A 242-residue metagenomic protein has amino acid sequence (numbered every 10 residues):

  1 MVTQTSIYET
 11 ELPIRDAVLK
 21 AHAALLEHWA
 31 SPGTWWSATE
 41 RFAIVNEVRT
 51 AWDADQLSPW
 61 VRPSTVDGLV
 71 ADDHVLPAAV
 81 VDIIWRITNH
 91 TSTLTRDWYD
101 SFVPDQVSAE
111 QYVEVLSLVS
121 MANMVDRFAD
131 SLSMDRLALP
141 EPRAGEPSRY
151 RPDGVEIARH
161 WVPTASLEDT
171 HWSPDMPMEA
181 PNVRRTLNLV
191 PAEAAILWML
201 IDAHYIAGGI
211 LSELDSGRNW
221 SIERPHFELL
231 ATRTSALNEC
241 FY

Functional and structural regions predicted by a protein language model:
M1-Y242: Hydrophobic alpha-helical segments
